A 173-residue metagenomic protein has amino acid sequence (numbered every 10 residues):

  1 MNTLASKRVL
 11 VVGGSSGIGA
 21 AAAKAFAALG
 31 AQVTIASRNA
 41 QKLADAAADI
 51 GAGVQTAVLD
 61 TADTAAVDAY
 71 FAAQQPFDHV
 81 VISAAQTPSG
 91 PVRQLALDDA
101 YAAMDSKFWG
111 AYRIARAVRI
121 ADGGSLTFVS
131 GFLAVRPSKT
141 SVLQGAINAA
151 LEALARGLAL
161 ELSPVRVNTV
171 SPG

Functional and structural regions predicted by a protein language model:
M1-V11: Flexible N-terminal pre-Rossmann segment of NAD(P)-dependent oxidoreductases
S15, A23: N-terminal Rossmann NAD(P)H-binding glycine-rich loop of SDR-like oxidoreductase domains
A31-D45: Conserved glycine-rich Rossmann-like NAD(P)H-binding loop of the short-chain dehydrogenase/reductase
I50-A65: Rossmann-fold cofactor-recognition segment
V81, T127-V129, V167-V170: Hydrophobic structural elements of the Rossmann-like NAD(P)H-binding subdomain that define the short-chain
V81-G90: Conserved NAD(P)H cofactor-binding loop of Rossmann-fold oxidoreductase domains
P91-V92, D99-Y101: Substrate-binding pocket helix/loop in short-chain dehydrogenase/reductase
A100-M104, G110-I114, S125-S163: Catalytic loop of short-chain dehydrogenase/reductase
